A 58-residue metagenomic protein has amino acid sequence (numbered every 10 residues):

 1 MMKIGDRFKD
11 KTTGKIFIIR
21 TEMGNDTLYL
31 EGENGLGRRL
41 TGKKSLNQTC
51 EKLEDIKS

Functional and structural regions predicted by a protein language model:
I4-G42: Basic/aromatic-rich interaction segments and small domains that mediate binding to polyanionic partners
G32-S58: Intrinsically disordered, low-complexity, charged/polar segments
